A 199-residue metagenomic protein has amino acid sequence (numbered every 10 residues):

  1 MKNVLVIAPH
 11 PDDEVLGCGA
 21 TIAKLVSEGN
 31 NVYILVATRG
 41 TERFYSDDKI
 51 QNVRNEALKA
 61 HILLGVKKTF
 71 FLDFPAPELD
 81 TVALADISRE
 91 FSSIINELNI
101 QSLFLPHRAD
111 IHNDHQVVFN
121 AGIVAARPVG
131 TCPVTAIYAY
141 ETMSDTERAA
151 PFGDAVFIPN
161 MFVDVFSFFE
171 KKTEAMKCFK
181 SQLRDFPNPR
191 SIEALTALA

Functional and structural regions predicted by a protein language model:
M1-I7, E28, D48-Q51, I62 (+2 more regions): Metal-dependent de-N-acetylase/amidase catalytic core
N3-D48: ATP-dependent adenylation/pyrophosphate-handling site
Y33-V36, D73, Y138-E141: Short beta-strand segments
L35-T38, F71, I100-S102: A short small-residue
T38-T41, D73-A76, H107-A109: Short, histidine-centered active-site or binding-site loop motifs used for metal coordination, general acid-base
V53-A57: Generic hydrophobic, amphipathic alpha-helix propensity
